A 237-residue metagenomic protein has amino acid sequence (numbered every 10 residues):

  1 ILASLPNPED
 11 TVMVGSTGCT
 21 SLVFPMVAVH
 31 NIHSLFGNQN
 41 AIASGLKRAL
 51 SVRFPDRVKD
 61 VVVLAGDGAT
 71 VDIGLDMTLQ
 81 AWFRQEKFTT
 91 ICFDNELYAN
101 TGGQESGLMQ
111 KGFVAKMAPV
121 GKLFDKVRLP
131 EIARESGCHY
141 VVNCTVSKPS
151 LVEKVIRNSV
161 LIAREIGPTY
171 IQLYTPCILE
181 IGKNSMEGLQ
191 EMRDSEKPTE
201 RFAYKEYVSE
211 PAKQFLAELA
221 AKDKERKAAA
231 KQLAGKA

Functional and structural regions predicted by a protein language model:
A3-L5, E9-S21, H30-N31, L35-Q39 (+4 more regions): Metallocofactor- and cofactor-centric catalytic cores in central/energy metabolism, strongly enriched
V12-S16, V63, T90-F93, V141-T145 (+1 more regions): General beta-strand structural signal in soluble alpha/beta enzymes
T17-C19, N95-L97, K148, Y174-E180: Glycine-rich beta-alpha junction loops
C19-A99, K154: Thiamine diphosphate
H30-I32, S106-Q110, E187-Q190: Short, hinge-like loop/turn segments at secondary-structure boundaries
R57, S106-I162: Conserved thiamine diphosphate
A99-S106: Glycine-rich, charge-decorated loop segments at or immediately adjacent to ligand/cofactor-binding or catalytic sites
T175-A237: Flexible, low-complexity linker and terminal segments
